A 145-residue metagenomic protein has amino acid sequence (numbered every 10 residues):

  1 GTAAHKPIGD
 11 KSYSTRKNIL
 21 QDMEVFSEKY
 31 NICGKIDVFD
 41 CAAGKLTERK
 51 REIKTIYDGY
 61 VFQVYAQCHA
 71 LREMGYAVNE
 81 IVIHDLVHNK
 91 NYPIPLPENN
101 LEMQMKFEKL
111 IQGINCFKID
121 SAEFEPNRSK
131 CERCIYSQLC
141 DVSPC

Functional and structural regions predicted by a protein language model:
G1-L46, F62, C145: Metal-dependent nuclease catalytic cores that hydrolyze phosphodiester bonds in DNA/RNA, characterized by
G9-K11, T15, I114-N115, I119-F124 (+1 more regions): Homeobox/homeodomain signature
Y13-S14, N18, N31, Y76 (+2 more regions): A generic structural signal for short, non-catalytic loop/turn and secondary-structure boundary residues
S27-K35, F39-K118, I135-Q138: Nucleic-acid nuclease catalytic cores
I119-C145: Cysteine-cluster motifs in flexible loop/terminal segments that predominantly coordinate metals
